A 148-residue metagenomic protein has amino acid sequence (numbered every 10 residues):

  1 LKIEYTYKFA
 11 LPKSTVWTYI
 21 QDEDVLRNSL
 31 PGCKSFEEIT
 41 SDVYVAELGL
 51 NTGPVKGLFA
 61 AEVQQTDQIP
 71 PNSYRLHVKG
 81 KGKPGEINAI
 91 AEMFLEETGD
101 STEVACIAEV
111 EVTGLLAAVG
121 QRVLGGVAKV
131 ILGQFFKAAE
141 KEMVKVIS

Functional and structural regions predicted by a protein language model:
L1-N51, K145-S148: Hydrophobic ligand-binding cavity/cleft-lining segments
K2, E37, A60, P71-S73 (+3 more regions): Mobile acidic interaction elements
K2-T6, V43-V45, L58-A60, S73 (+2 more regions): Intrinsic-disorder/low-complexity, polar/charged segments enriched in Ser/Thr/Lys/Arg/Asp/Glu/Gln
Y5-Y7, K34, A60-D67, V78 (+1 more regions): Hydrophobic/aromatic beta-strand elements that line small-molecule binding cavities or substrate pockets in beta-rich
V16, L26, Q65, C106 (+1 more regions): Hydrophobic pocket/interface hotspot
E37-K79, Q134: Glycine-rich portal/gate segments that line the openings of hydrophobic small-molecule binding cavities
G80-K129: Beta-strand/loop substructures that line and gate deep hydrophobic ligand-binding cavities in soluble
L116-S148: A conserved amphipathic terminal alpha-helix motif
